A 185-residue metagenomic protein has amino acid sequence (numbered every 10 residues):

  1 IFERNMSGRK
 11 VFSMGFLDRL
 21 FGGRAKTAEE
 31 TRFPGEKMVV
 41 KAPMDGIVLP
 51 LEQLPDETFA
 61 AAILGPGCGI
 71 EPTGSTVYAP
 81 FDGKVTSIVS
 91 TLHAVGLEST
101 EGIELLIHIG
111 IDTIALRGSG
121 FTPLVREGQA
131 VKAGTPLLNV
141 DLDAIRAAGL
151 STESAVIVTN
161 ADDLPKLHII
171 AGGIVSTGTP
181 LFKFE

Functional and structural regions predicted by a protein language model:
I1-S13: Short, Lys/Arg-enriched N-terminal segments with co-localized hydrophobic residues within the first ~10-30 amino acids
G15-E185: Contiguous, well-folded functional domains in the mature portion of proteins
